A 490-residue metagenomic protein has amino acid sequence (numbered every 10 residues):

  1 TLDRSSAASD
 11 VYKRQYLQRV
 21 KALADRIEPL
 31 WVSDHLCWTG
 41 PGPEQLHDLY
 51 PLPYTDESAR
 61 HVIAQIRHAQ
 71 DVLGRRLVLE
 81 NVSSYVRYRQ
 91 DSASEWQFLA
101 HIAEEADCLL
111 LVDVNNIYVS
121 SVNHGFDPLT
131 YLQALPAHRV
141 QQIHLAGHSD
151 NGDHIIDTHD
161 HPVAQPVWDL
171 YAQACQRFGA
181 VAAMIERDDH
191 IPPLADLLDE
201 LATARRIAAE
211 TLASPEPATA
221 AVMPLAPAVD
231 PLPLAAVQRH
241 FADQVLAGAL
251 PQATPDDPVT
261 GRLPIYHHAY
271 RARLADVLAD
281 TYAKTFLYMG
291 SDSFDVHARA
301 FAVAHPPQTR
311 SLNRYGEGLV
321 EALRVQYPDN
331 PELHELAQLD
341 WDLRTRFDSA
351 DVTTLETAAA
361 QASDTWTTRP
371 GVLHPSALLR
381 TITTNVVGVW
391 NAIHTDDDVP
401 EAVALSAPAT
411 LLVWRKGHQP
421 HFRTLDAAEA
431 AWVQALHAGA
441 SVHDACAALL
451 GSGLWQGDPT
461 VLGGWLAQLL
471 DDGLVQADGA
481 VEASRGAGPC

Functional and structural regions predicted by a protein language model:
T1-A8, Y12: Single conserved hydrophobic/aromatic residue that forms the stacking wall/gate of nucleotide- or nucleobase-binding
R14-L110: Active-site acidic/histidine proton-transfer and metal-coordination neighborhood in alpha/beta enzyme cores
V32, D113, I143, A183: Conserved, mostly hydrophobic/aromatic
P51-P53, A59, S120-F178: Gly/Pro-rich active-site loop or hairpin
Y88-E104, S120-Q133, A195-L198: Distinct, well-ordered alpha-helical segments
L198, R206, P215-D364, H418 (+1 more regions): Long, charge-rich, low-complexity alpha-helical segments
T345-E401: A glycine-rich beta-turn/hairpin centered on an aromatic-Pro dipeptide
S376-A438: Low-complexity, glycine/alanine/valine/leucine- and proline-rich hydrophobic stretches
